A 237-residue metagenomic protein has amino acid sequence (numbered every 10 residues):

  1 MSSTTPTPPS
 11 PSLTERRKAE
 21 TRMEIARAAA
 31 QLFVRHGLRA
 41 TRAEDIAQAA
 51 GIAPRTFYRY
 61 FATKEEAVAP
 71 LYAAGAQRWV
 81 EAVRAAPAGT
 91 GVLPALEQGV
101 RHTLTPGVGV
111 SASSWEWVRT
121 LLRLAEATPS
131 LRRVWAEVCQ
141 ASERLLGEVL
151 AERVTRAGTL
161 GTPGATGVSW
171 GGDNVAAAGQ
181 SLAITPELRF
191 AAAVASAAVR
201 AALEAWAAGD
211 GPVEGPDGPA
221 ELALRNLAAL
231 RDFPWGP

Functional and structural regions predicted by a protein language model:
M1-E20, L160-A178, R231-P237: N-terminal intrinsically disordered/low-complexity leader segments
M1-I52: Basic, helix-initiating cap at the start of DNA-binding domains
M1-T5, E148, E152, E204-P237: C-terminal peripheral helix-coil segments that are non-catalytic and often amphipathic
S12, H36-L38, G51, Y58-V68 (+1 more regions): HTH DNA-binding helix-turn interface
A43, Y72-V80: Short, basic, alpha-helical segments at the C-terminal edge of helix-turn-helix-like DNA-binding modules
Q77-L121: Hydrophobic alpha-helical connector segments
P129-G158, P163-A178, R189: Amphipathic alpha-helical packing segments from all-alpha helical-bundle domains
E137, W170, G179-S181, L188-V213 (+1 more regions): Amphipathic C-terminal alpha-helical segment
